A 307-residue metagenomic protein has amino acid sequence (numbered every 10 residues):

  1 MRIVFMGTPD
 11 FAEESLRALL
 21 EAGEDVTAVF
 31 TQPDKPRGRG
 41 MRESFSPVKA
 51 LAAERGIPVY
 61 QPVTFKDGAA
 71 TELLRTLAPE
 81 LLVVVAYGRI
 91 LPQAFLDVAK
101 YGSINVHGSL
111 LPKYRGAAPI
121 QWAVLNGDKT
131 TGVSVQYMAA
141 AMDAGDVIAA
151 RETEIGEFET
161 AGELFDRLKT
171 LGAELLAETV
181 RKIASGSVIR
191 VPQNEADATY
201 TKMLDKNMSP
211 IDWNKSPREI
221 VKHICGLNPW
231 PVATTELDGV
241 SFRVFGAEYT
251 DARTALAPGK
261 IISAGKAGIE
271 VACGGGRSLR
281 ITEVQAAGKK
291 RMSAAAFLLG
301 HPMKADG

Functional and structural regions predicted by a protein language model:
M1-G40: N-terminal Rossmann-like dinucleotide-binding module
G7, V29, A52, L82 (+7 more regions): A residue-level signal for conserved active-site and pocket-lining positions in enzyme catalytic cores
A22, Q32, L81-Y200, N207: Donor/substrate-binding cores of folate-linked one-carbon enzymes
D25, G56-P58, G102: Conserved beta-strand segments of alpha/beta enzyme cores
Q32, P36-A78: N-terminal glycine-/serine-/threonine-rich beta1-alpha1-beta2 phosphate-ribose binding loop of Rossmann-like
K202-K215: Acyl-group handling in specialized metabolite and lipid biosynthesis
N214-G307: An anion-binding loop in the catalytic cleft
